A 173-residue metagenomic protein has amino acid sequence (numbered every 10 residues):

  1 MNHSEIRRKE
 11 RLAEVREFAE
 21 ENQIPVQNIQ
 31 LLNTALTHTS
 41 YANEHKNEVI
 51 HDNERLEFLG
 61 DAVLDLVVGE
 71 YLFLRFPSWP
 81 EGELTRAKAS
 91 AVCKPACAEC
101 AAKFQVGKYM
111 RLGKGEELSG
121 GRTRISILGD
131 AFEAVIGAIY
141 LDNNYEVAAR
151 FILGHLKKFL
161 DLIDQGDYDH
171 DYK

Functional and structural regions predicted by a protein language model:
M1-K173: Double-stranded RNA-binding/processing signature
